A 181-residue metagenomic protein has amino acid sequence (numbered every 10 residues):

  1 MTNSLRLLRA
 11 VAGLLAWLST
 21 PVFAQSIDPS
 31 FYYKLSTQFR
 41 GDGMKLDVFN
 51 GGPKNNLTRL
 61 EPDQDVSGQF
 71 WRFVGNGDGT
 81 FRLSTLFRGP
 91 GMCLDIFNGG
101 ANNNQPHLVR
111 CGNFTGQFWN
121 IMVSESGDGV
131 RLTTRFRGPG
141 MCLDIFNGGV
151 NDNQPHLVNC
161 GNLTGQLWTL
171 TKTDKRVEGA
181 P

Functional and structural regions predicted by a protein language model:
M1-V11: Bacterial N-terminal signal peptides that target proteins for export
S19-P21: N-terminal signal peptide c-region/cleavage motif recognized by signal peptidases
A24-P181: Lectin-like carbohydrate-binding module/patch detector with strong preference for beta-trefoil
